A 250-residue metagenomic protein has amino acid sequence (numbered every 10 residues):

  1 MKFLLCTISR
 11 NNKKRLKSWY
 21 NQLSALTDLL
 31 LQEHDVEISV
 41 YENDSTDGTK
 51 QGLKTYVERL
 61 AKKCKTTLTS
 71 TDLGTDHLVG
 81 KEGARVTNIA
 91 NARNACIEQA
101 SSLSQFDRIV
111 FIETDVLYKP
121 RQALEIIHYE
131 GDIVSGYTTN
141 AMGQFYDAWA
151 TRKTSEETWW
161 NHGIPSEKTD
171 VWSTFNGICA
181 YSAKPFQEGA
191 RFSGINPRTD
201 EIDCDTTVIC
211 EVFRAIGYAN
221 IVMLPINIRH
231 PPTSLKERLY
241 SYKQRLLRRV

Functional and structural regions predicted by a protein language model:
K2-T7, L23, V36-V40: Hydrophobic targeting segments
N12-D28: Short, well-formed alpha-helical segments that are part of the catalytic scaffolds of diverse glycosyltransferases
R15, D47-Y56: Acidic helix N-cap motif at the loop->helix transition within catalytic regions of sugar-transfer enzymes
H34-D44, T69-T71: Short beta-strand/loop segment that forms part of the nucleotide-sugar
G52, Y56-S104: Active-site-proximal specificity loops/subdomain of glycosyltransferases
E98, S104-L117: Short beta-strand-to-loop acidic/aromatic patch adjacent to the donor-nucleotide binding site
V116-G194: Conserved catalytic core of nucleotide-sugar-dependent glycosyltransferases
S166-V250: C-terminal catalytic/acceptor-binding lobe
